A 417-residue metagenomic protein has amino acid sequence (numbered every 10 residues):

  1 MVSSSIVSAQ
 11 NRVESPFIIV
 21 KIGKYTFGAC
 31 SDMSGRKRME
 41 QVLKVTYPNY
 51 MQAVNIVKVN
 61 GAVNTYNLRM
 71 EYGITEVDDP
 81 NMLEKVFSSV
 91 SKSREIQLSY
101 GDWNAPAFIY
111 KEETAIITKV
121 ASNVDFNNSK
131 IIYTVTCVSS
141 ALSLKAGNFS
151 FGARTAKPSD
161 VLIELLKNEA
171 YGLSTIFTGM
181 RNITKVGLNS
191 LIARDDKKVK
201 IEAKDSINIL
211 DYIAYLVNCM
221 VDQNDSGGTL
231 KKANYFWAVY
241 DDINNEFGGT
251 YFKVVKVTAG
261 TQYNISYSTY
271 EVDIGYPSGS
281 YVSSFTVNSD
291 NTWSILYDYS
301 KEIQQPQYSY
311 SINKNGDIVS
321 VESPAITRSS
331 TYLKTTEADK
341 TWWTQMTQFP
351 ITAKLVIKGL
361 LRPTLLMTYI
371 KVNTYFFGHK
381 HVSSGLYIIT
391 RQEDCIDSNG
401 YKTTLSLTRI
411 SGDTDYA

Functional and structural regions predicted by a protein language model:
M1-G101, V124, Y133-L144, K314-A417: Juxtamembrane "anchor/assembly" segments of surface/extracellular structural proteins
K85-S88, P106-A107, G152-R154: Short consensus segments that form the blades of beta-propeller domains, in both extracellular/periplasmic
Y100, A107-E112: Low-complexity, intrinsically disordered flanking regions
Y110, A115, Y387-T390: Small-residue-enriched segments and motifs
T114, N123, K130-I131: Short, solvent-exposed turn/loop segments enriched in Gly/Ser/Thr/Pro and often Arg
I117-K119: Extended, compositionally biased intrinsically disordered regions at domain boundaries
N127-Y281: Charged- and aromatic-enriched interaction segments used to assemble and dock large macromolecular complexes
C219-N224, G248, K253-T344: Extended, domain-scale alpha-helical bundle/helix-rich regions
